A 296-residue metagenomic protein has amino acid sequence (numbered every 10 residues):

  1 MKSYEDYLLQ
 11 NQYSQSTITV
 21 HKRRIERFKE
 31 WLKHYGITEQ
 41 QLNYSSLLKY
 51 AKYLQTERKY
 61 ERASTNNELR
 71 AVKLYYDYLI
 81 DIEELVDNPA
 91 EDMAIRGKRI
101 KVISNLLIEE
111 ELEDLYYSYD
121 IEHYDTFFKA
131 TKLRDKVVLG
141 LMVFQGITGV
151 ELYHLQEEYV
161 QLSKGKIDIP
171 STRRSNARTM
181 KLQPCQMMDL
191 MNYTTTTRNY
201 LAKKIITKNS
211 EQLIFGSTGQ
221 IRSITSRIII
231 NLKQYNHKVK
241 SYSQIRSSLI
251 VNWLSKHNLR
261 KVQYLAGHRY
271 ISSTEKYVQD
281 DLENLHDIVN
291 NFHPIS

Functional and structural regions predicted by a protein language model:
M1-S296: Conserved catalytic core of the tyrosine transesterase superfamily
